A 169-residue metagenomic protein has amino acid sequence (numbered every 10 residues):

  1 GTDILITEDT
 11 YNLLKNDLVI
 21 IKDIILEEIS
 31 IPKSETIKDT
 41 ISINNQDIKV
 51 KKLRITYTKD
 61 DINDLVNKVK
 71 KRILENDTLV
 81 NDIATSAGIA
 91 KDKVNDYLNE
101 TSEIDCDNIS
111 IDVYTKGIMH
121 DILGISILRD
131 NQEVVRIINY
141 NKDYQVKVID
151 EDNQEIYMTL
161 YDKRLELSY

Functional and structural regions predicted by a protein language model:
G1-Y169: Subset-of-secretome marker
